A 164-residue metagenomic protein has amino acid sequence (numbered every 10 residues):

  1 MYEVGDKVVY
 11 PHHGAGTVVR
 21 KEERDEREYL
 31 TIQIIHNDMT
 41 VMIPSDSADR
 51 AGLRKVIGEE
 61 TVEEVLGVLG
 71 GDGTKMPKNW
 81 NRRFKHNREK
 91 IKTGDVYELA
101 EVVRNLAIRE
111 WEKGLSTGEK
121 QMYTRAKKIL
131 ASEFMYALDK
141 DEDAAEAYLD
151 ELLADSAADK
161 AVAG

Functional and structural regions predicted by a protein language model:
M1-L53: A positional/architectural concept
D46-G164: Charge/polar-rich, low-complexity and marginally structured segments
